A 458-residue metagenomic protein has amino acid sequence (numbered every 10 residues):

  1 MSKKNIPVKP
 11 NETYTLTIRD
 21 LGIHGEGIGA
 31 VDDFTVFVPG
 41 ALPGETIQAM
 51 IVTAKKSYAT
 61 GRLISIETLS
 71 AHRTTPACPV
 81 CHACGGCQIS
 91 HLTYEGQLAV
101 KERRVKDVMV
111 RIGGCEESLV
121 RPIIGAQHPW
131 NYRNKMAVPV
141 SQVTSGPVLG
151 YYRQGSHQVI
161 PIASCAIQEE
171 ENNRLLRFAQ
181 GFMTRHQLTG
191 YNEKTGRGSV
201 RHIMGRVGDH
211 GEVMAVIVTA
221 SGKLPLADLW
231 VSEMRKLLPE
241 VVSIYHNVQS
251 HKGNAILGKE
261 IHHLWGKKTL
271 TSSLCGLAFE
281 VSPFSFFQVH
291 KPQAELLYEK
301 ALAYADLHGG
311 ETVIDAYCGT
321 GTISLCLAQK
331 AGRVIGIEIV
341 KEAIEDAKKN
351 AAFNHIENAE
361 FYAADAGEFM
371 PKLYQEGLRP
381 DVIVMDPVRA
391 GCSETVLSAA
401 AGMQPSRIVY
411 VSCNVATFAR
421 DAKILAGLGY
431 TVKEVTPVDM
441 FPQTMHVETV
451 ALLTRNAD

Functional and structural regions predicted by a protein language model:
M1-V80, E360, G367-E368: Terminal RNA-binding accessory module
S2-E12, I23, P225-D458: Rossmann-like S-adenosyl-L-methionine
G27-D32, G150-R153, V218, A347: Short, acidic/hydrophobic/Gly-rich beta-strand patch recurrent on exposed beta strands that often constitutes part
G44, Q168, H290: Short, conserved phosphate/pyrophosphate- and ester-handling motifs at nucleotide-, phospho-/glycolipid
I64-P76, H82-G190, L224: Extended interfacial segments that mediate partner engagement and assembly in macromolecular machines
R121-P129, E193-K194, V200-H202, P437-M440: Short, solvent-exposed loop/turn elements at beta->coil junctions and helix N-caps that rim active or binding pockets
W130-N134, D209-G211, M445-H446: A short, glycine/Asx- and small/polar-enriched loop/turn that sits immediately N-terminal to a beta-strand
G205, G211-A220, A278-S282: Short, aliphatic-rich beta-strand segments
